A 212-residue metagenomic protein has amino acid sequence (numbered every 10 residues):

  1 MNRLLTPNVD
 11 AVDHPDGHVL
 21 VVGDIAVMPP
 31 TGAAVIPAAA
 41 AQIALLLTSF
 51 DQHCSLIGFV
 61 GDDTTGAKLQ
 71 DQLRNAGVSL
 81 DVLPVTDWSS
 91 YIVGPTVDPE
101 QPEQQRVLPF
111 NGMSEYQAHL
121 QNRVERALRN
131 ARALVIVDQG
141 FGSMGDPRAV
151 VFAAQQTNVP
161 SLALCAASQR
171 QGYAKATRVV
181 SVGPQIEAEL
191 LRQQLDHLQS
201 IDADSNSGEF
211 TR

Functional and structural regions predicted by a protein language model:
M1-P37, A41-R212: Ribokinase/PfkB-type carbohydrate-kinase core domain
